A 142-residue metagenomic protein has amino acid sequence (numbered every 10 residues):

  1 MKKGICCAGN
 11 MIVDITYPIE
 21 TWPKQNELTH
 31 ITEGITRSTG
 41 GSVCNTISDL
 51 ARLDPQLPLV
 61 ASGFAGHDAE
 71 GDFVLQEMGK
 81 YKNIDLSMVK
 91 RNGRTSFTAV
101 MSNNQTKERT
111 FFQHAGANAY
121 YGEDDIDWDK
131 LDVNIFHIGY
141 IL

Functional and structural regions predicted by a protein language model:
M1-D14, D72-K90, S102-L142: Ribokinase/PfkB-type carbohydrate-kinase core domain
M1-F64, A69-F73, G79, V133: Glycine-rich phosphate/adenosyl-contacting loop at the front of the ribokinase-like
N26, G63-G66, S96, G116 (+1 more regions): Glycine-centered flexibility motif
S38-N45, R91, N118-Y121: Short secondary-structure boundary/capping elements
S62-H67, K82-T95: Beta-strand->loop->alpha-helix junctions that form or flank phosphate-binding loops in nucleotide-handling enzymes
T95-S102: Short alpha-helix plus adjacent loop in nuclease-associated cores
